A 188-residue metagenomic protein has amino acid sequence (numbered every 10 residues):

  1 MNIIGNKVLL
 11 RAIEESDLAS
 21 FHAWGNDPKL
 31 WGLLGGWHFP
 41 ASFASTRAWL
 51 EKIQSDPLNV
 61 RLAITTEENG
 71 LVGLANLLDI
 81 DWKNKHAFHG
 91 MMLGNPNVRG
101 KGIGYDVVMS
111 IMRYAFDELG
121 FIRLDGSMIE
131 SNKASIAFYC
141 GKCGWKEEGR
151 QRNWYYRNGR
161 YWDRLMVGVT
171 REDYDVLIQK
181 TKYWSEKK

Functional and structural regions predicted by a protein language model:
M1-V8, I13-L18, R61, E67-K188: Acyl-donor (CoA/ACP) binding surface of acyl/acetyltransferases
L9, E14-L34: Short amphipathic alpha-helix that is part of the acyltransferase structural core
E15-H22, F43, R47, E51: An amphipathic alpha-helix signature
N26, Q54-S55, F116, G120: Residue-level signal for alpha-helix termini/capping positions
D27-L30, F39, S55, G144 (+2 more regions): Residue-level marker of structural boundaries
K29-W49: Conserved GNAT-fold acetyl-CoA-binding loop/helix
E51-A63: A short helix-loop-beta-strand connector motif used in the catalytic cores of GNAT acetyltransferases and, in some
